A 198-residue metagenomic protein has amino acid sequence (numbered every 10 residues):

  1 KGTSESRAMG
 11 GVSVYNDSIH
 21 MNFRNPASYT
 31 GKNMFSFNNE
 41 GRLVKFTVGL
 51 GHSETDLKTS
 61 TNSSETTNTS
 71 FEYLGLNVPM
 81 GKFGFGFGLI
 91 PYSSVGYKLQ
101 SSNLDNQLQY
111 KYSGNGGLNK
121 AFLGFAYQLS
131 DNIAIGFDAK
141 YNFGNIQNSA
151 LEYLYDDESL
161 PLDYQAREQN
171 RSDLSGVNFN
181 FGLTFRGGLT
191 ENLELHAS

Functional and structural regions predicted by a protein language model:
K1-S198: Subset of outer-membrane beta-barrel
